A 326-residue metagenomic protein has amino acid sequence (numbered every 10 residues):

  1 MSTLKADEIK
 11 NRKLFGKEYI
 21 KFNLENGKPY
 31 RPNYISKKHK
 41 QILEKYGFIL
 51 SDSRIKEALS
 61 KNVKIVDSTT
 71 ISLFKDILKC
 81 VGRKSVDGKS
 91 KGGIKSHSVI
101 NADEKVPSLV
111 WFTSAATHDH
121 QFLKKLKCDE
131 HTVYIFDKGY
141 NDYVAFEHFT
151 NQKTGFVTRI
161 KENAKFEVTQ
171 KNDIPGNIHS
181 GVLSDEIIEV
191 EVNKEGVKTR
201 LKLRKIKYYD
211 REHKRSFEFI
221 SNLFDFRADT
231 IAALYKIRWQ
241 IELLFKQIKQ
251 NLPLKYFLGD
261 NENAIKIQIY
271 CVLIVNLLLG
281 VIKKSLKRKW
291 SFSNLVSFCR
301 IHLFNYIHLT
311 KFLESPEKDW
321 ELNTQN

Functional and structural regions predicted by a protein language model:
M1-Y46, S53-N62, V66-K79, K84-N326: Single, function-defining residue in the core of a domain
